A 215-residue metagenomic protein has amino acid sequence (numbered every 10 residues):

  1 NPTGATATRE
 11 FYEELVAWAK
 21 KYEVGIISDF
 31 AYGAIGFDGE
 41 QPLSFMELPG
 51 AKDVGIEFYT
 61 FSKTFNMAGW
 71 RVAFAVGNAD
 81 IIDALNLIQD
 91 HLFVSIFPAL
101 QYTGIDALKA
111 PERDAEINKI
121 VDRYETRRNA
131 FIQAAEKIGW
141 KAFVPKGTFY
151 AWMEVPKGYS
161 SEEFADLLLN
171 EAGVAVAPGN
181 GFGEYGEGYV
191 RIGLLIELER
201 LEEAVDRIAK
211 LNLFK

Functional and structural regions predicted by a protein language model:
N1-K215: PLP-dependent class I/II
